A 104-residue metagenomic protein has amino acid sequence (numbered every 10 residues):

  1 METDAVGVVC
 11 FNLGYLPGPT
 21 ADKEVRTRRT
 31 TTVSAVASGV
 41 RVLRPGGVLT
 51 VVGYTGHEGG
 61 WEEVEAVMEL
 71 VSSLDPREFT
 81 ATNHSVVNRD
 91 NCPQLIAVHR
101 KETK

Functional and structural regions predicted by a protein language model:
M1-G7: S-adenosyl-L-methionine
G7, G47, F79-T82: Residue-level recognition of the N-termini of beta-strands and the immediately preceding loop/turn
G7-A35: Mobile active-site "lid"/loop adjacent to the S-adenosyl-L-methionine
Y15-L16, Y54-E58: Short "lid" loop at the C-terminus of a central beta-strand within the Rossmann-like core of SAM-dependent
S34, S38, A66-E69: Alpha-helical scaffolding segments of alpha/beta enzyme cores, especially the outer helices of TIM-barrel or partial
A35, R41-G53: Conserved beta-strand signature within the Rossmann-like core of class I S-adenosyl-L-methionine
H57-K104: Class I S-adenosyl-L-methionine
